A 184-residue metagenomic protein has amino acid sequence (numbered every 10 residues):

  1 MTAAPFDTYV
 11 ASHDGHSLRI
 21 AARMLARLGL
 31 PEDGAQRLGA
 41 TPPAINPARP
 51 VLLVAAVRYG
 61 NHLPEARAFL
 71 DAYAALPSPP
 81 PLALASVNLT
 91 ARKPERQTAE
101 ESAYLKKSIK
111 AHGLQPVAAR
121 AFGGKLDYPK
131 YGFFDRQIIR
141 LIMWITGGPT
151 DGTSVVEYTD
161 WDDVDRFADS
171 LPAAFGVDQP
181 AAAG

Functional and structural regions predicted by a protein language model:
T2-A3, D7, R27, P31 (+2 more regions): FMN-binding flavodoxin-like domain, especially the glycine-rich phosphate-binding loop
A11-G15: Short polar catalytic/cofactor-binding loops
L30-A44, V51: A short beta-strand-loop structural module common to alpha/beta enzyme folds
A44-I45, L76: Short, flexible hinge/linker loops that cap or flank conserved catalytic cores
V54: Short, charge-patterned binding micro-sites
